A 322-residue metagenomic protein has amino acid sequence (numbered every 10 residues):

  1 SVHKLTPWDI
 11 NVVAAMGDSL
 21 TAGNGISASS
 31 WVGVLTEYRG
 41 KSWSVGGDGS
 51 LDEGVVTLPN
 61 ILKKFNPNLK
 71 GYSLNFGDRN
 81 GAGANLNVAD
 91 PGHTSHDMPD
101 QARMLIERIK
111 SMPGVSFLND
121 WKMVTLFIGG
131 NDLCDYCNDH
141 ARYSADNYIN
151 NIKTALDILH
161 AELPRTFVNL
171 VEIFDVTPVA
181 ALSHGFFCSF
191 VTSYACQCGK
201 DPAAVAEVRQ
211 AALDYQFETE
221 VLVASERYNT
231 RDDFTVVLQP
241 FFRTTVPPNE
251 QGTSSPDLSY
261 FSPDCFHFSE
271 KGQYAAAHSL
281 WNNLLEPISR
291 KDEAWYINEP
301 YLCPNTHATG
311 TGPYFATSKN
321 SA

Functional and structural regions predicted by a protein language model:
S1-M16, L20-D78, F117-D120, P287-A322: N-terminal secretory targeting modules
S1-N11, C188, Y194-A322: Conserved catalytic region of serine esterases and O-acyltransferases that act on ester linkages in lipids
V12-N24, N60, A84-A89, K122-F127 (+3 more regions): Structural recognition of the beta-strand scaffold that forms the well-ordered cores of secreted hydrolase catalytic
S19-G23, G77-N80, D90-S95, G129-D135 (+4 more regions): Solvent-exposed loop/turn segments at secondary-structure junctions within structured extracellular/periplasmic domains
N24-S29, M98-P99, D135-H140, V171 (+2 more regions): Short, solvent-exposed loop/turn and secondary-structure capping segments
S30-K153, D157: Conserved SGNH/GDSL esterase-like catalytic core that processes O-acyl groups on lipids and polysaccharides
G54-N68, T154-F167, V208-V237: A structural motif corresponding to the C-terminal end of an alpha-helix and its immediate exit/capping segment
E107-V208, A212-T219: Eukaryotic endomembrane system proteins
